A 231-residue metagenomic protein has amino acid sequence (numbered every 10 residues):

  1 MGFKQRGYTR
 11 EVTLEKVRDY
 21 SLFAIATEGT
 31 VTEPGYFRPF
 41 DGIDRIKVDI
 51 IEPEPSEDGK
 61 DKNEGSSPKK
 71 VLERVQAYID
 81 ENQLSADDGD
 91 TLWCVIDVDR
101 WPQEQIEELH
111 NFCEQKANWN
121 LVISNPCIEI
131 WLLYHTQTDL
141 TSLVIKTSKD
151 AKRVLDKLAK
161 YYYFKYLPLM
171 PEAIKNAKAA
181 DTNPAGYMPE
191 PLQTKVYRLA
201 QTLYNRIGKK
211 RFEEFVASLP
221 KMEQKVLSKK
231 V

Functional and structural regions predicted by a protein language model:
G2-K4, T9, T13-L22, T32-P34 (+2 more regions): C-terminal accessory helical subdomains adjacent to catalytic cores in phosphodiester- and nucleotide-handling enzymes
T27-T30: N-terminal beta1-alpha1 ligand-phosphate binding loop
T32, S67-K70: Short secondary-structure boundary/capping elements
K69-E81: Glycine-rich, highly charged phosphate/nucleotide-binding loops
